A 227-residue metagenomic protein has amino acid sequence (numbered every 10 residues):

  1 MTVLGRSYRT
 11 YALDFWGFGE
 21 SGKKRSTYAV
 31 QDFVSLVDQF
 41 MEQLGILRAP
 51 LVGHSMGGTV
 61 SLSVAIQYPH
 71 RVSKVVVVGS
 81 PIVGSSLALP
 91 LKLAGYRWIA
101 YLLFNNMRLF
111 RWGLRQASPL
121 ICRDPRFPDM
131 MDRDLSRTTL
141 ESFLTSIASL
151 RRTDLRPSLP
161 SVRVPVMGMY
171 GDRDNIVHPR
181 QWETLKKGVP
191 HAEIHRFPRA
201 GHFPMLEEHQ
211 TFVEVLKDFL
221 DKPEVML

Functional and structural regions predicted by a protein language model:
G5-V52, E214: Active-site loop/oxyanion-hole signature of alpha/beta-hydrolase fold enzymes
F15-G19, I82, G201-P204: Alpha/beta-hydrolase active-site loop signature
G53, G57, S61: Gly/Ala-rich beta-loop-alpha elbow adjacent to hydrolase catalytic centers
L62-Q67, S73-F104: Flexible "cap/lid" loop of the alpha/beta hydrolase fold
S86-L91, N105-S161: Conserved alpha/beta-hydrolase catalytic His-Asp/Glu region
V162, G168-Y170, D174: Short beta-strand/loop motif that positions the catalytic acidic residue of the alpha/beta-hydrolase fold
V164, H178-K187: Short alpha-helix in the alpha/beta-hydrolase fold that links the catalytic acid
A192-L227: Catalytic active-site module of serine/aspartate enzymes centered on a nucleophile-bearing elbow/loop
